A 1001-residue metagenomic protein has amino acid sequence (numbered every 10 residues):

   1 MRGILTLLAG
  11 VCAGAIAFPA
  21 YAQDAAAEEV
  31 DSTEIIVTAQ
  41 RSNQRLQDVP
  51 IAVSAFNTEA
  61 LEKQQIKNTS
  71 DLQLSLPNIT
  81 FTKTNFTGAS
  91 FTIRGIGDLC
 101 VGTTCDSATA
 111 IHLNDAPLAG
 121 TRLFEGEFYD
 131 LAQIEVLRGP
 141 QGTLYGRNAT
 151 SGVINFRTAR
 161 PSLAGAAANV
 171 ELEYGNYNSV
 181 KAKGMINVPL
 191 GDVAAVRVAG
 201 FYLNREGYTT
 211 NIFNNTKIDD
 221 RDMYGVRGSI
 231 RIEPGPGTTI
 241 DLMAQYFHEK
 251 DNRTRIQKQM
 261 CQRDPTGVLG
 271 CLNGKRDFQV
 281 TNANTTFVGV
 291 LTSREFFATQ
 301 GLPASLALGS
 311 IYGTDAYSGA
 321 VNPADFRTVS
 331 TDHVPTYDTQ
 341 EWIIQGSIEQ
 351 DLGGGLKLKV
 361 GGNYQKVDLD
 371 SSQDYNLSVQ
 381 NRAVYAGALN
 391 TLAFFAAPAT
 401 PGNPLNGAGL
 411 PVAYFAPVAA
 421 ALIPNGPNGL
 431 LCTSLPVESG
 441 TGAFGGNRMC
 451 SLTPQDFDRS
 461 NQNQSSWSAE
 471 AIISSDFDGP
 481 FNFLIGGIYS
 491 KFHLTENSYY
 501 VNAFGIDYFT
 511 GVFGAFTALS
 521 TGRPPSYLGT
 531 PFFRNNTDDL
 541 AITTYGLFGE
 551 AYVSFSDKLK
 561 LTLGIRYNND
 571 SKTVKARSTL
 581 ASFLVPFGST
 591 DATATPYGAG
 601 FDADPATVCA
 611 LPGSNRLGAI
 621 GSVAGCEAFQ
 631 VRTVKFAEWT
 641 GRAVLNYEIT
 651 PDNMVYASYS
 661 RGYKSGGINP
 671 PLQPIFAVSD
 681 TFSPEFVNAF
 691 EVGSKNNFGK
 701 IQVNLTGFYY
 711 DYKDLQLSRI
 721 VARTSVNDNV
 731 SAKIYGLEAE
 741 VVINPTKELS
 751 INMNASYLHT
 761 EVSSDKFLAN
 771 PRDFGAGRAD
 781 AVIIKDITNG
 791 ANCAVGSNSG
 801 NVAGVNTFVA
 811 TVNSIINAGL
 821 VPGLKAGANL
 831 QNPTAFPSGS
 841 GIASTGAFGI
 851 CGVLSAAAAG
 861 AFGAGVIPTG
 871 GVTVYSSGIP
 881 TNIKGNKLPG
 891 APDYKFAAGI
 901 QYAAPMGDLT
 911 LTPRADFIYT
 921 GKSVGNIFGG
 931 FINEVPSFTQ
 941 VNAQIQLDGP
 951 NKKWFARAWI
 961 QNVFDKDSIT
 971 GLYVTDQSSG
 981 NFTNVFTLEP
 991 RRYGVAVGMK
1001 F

Functional and structural regions predicted by a protein language model:
M1-Q64, S70-L76, I344, M999: N-terminal Sec signal peptide and the immediately downstream disordered periplasmic leader that contains the TonB box
I51-L99, T109-F128, Q133-G142, A159: Periplasmic N-terminal accessory/gating domains of Gram-negative outer-membrane beta-barrel systems
Q64, D106-A108, G120, Y129-R138 (+5 more regions): Outer-membrane beta-barrel translocator/receptor signature
N215, R221-F483, S490-H493, Q702-N704: Outer-membrane beta-barrel domain signature, strongest for Gram-negative TonB-dependent receptors and also present
E233, I473-D476, N482-F492, D538-Y710: Structural signature of Gram-negative outer-membrane beta-barrels, strongest in the C-terminal barrel of TonB-dependent
E349-G353, K357-N363, D370-Q373, S498 (+5 more regions): Membrane-embedded beta-barrel scaffold of Gram-negative outer-membrane proteins
Y709-D711, D728-I927, A996-K1000: Gram-negative outer-membrane beta-barrel transporters
T760, I918-N926, L947-F1001: C-terminal beta-signal and adjacent terminal beta-strands/loops of Gram-negative outer-membrane beta-barrel proteins
